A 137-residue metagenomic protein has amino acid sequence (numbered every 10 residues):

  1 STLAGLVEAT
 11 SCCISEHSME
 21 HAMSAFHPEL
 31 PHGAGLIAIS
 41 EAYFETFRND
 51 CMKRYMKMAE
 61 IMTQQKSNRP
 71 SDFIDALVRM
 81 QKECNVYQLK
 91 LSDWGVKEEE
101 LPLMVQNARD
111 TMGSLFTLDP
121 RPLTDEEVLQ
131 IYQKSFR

Functional and structural regions predicted by a protein language model:
S1-A76: Active-site segments that bind and position negatively charged phosphate/pyrophosphate groups
A59, T63-R137: C-terminal charged capping/lid subdomain of soluble metabolic enzymes
